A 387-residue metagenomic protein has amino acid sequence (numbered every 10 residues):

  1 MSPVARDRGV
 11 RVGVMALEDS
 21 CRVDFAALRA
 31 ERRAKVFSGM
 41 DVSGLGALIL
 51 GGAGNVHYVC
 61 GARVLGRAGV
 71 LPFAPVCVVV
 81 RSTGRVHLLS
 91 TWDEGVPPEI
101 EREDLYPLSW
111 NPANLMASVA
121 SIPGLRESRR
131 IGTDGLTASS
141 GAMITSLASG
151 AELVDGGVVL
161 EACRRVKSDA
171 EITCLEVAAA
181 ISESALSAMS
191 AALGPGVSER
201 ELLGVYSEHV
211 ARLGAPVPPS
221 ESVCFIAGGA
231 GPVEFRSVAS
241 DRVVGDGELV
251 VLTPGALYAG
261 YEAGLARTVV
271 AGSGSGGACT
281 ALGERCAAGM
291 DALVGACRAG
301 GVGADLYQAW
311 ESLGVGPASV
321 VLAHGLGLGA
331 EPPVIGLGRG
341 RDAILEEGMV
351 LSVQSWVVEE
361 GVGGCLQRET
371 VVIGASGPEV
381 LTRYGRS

Functional and structural regions predicted by a protein language model:
S2-S387: Active-site neighborhoods and metal-handling regions in enzymes and metal-associated proteins
